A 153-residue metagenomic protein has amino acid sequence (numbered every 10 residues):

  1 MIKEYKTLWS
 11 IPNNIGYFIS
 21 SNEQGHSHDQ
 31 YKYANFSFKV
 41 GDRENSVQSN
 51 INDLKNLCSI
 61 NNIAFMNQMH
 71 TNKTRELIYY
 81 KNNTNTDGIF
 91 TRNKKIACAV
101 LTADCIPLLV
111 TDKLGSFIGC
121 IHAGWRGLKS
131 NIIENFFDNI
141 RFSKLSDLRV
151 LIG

Functional and structural regions predicted by a protein language model:
M1-I19, E23-Q24, D29, N85: Conserved nucleotide-ligand handling architecture
N14-Y17, Y33, I63, A97: A residue-level signal for beta-strand positions that form part of recognition/binding surfaces within mature
Y17-D53: Intrinsically disordered, low-complexity, positively charged segments
F18-S20, A64, G119, L151: Hydrophobic/aromatic beta-strand patches that form the interior of the parallel beta-sheet core in alpha/beta enzyme
D29-A34, E76-I78, N131: Short, glycine/acidic-enriched capping/hinge loops at junctions between secondary-structure elements
K32, N62, D104, S146-L148: A generic structural signal for short beta-strands and their flanking turns/coil linkers
E44-I121: Phosphate-centric recognition/catalysis
L109-G153: Glycine- and Gly-Pro-enriched alpha-helical subdomains that act as flexible, kink-prone "lid/hinge" or packing modules
